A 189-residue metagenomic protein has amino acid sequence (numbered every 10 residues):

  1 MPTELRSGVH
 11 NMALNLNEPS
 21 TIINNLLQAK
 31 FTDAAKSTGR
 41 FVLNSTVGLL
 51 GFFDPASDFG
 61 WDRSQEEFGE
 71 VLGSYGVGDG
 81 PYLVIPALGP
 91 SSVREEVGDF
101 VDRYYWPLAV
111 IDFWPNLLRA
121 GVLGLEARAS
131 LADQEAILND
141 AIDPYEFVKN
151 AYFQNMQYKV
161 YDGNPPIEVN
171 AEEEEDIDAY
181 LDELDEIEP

Functional and structural regions predicted by a protein language model:
M1-E4, G69: Membrane interface segments of multi-pass transport proteins and intramembrane proteases
S7: A small/polar active-site loop signature that marks catalytic segments
N11-P90: Mid-length scaffold segments of soluble, non-membrane domains
E70, Y75-P189: A structured, mid-to-C-terminal "fold-capping" secondary-structure block
